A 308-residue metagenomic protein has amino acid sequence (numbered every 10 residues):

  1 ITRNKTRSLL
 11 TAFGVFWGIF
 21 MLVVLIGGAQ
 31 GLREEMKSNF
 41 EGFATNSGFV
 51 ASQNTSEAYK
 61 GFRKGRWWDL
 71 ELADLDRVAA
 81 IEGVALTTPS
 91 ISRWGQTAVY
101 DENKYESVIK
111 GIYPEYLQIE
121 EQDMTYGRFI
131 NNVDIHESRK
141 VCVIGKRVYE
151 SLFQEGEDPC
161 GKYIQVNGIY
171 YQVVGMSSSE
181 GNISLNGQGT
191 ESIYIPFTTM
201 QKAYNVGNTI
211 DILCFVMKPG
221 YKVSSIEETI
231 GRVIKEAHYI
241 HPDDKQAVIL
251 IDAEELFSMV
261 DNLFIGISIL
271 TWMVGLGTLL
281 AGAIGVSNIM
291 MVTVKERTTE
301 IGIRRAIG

Functional and structural regions predicted by a protein language model:
I1-I19: N-terminal Sec/SRP start-transfer signal
T2, T11, V24, M259-G275 (+2 more regions): Internal alpha-helical transmembrane segments of multi-pass membrane proteins, especially GPCRs
N4, I284-G308: Interfacial "coupling" helices/loops that link adjacent transmembrane helices in transporter permeases
N4, T11, G127, G145 (+1 more regions): Conserved G/P- and acidic residue-centered "switch" motifs that form tight phosphate/ATP-binding loops in soluble
G18-L25, A29, L279-A283, S287 (+1 more regions): Alpha-helical transmembrane segments
Q30-V108, E115-Q118, S151, Q201-K202 (+2 more regions): Hydrophobic, regular-secondary-structure patches
M36, C214, E227-I230, H241-G275: Peri-transmembrane interface segments
K110, E115-I130, K140-H241: Mid-to-C-terminal secondary-structure elements that act as membrane-proximal/extracytoplasmic interface segments
